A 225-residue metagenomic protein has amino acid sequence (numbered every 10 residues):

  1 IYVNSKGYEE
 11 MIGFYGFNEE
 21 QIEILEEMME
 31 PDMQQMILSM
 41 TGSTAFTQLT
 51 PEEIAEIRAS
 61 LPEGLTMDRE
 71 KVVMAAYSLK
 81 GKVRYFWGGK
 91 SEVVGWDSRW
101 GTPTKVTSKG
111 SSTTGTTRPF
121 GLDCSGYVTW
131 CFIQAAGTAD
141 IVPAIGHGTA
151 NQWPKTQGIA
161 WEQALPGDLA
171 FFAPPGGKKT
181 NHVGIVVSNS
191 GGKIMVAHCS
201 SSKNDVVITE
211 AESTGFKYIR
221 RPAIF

Functional and structural regions predicted by a protein language model:
N4: Aromatic- and glycine-enriched pocket-lining scaffold segments that form the walls of small-molecule binding clefts
E26-M28, D32-S125, A135: N-terminal capping segments
K82-L122, P174-K217: Glycine-rich catalytic cores of cysteine/serine-nucleophile enzymes that process amide/ester linkages in cell-envelope
T129, Q134-I208: ...with weaker cross-activation on analogous glycine-rich loops/strands in unrelated enzymes
K217-F225: Short, low-complexity, Pro/Ser/Thr/Gly-rich segments in the mature regions of secreted, periplasmic
